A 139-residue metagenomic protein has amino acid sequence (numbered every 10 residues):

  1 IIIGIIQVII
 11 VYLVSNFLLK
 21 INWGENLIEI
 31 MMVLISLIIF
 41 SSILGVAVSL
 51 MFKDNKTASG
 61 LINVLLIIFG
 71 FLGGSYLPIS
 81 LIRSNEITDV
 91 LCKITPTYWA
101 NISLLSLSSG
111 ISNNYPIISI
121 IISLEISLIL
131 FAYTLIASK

Functional and structural regions predicted by a protein language model:
I1-I62, I67, N114-I117, A132-L135: Alpha-helical transmembrane segments and their short interhelical loops
Y12, N16, V46-L50, D54 (+5 more regions): Transmembrane helix-loop junction
L13-V14, G45-V46, P78-I82, I122-S123 (+1 more regions): Juxtamembrane/interface motifs at transmembrane-helix termini
N22, G74-L130: Membrane-interfacial helix-loop-helix junctions in multi-pass membrane proteins
S59-G60, F71, A100: C-terminal appended segment following the main domain
I68-G74: Aromatic-anchored segments of alpha-helical transmembrane domains
S127-K139: Short amphipathic alpha-helical segments
